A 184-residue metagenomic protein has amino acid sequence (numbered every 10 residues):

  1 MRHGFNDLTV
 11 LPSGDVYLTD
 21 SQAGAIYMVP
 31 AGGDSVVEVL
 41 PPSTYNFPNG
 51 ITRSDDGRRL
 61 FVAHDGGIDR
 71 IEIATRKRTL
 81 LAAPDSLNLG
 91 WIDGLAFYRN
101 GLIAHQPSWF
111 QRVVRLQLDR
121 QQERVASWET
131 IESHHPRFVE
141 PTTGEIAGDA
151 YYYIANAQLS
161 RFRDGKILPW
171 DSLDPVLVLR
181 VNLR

Functional and structural regions predicted by a protein language model:
M1-Y17, S43-R59, A63-G66, S86-A104 (+1 more regions): Beta-rich, blade/repeat-based domains predominating in secreted/periplasmic proteins but also intracellular
L11-V39: Surface loops at the rim/top face of extracytoplasmic beta-rich domains
S13, S21-G24, G57, D65-G67 (+3 more regions): Surface-exposed loop/turn positions within WD40 beta-propeller blades
S21-Q22, A31, A63-D65, P107-W109 (+2 more regions): Short loop/turn segments immediately following the C-termini of beta-strands
G24-Y27, I68-R70, F110-V113, S160-R161 (+1 more regions): Structural signal for beta-propeller blades
P30-D34, E72-K77, Q117-Q122, N182-R184: Short loop/turn segments that connect beta-strands within beta-propeller blades
S35-S43, K77-D85, A126-H134: A short beta-strand motif characteristic of beta-propeller blades
L116-D119, I167-R184: Beta-propeller blade signature
